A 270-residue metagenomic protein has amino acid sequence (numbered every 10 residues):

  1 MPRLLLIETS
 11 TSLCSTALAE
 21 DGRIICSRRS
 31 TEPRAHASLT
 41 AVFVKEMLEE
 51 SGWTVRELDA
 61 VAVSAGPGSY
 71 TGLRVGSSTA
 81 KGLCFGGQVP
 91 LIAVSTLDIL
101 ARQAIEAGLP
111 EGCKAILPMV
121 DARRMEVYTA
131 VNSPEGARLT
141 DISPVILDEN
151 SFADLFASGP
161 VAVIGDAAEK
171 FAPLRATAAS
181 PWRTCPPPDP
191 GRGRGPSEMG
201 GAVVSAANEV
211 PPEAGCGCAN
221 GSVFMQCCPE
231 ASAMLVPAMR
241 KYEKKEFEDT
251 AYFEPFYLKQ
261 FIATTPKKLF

Functional and structural regions predicted by a protein language model:
M1-A65, C228: N-terminal beta-alpha supersecondary unit
A17, Y128-N132, F256: Conserved hydrophobic/aromatic positions in well-ordered beta-strands
R23, P90-D189, E198-P229, I262-A263 (+1 more regions): Surface "functional belts" at beta-alpha junctions
T31-L39, Y70, R74, S78 (+2 more regions): Residues at secondary-structure transition points
E49-R56, F85-V94, L109-E111: Phosphate-handling active-site elements
A62-T96: DPxDG-like acidic metal-binding loop motif
F224-F270: Acyltransferase
